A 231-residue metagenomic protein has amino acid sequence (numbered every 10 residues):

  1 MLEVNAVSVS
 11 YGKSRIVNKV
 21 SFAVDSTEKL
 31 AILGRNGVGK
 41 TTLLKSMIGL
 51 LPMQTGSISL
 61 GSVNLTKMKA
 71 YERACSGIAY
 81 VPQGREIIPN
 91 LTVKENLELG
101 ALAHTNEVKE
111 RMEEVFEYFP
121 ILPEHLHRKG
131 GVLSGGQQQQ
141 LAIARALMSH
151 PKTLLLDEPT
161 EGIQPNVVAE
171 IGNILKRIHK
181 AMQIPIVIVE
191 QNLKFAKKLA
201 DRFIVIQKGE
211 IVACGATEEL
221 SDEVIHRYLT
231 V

Functional and structural regions predicted by a protein language model:
L33-R35: The feature captures the beta-strand-to-loop junction immediately N-terminal to the Walker
I48: Helix-to-loop junction immediately C-terminal to a conserved catalytic motif
G56-N64, S76, V108-E110, E117 (+2 more regions): Conserved ABC transporter NBD signature motif
K129-L133: Conserved ABC ATPase signature
M148-K152: A short, proline-enriched helix->beta-strand linker immediately N-terminal to the Walker B motif in ABC-type P-loop
L154-E158: Catalytic Walker B motif of ABC-type/P-loop ATPase nucleotide-binding domains
